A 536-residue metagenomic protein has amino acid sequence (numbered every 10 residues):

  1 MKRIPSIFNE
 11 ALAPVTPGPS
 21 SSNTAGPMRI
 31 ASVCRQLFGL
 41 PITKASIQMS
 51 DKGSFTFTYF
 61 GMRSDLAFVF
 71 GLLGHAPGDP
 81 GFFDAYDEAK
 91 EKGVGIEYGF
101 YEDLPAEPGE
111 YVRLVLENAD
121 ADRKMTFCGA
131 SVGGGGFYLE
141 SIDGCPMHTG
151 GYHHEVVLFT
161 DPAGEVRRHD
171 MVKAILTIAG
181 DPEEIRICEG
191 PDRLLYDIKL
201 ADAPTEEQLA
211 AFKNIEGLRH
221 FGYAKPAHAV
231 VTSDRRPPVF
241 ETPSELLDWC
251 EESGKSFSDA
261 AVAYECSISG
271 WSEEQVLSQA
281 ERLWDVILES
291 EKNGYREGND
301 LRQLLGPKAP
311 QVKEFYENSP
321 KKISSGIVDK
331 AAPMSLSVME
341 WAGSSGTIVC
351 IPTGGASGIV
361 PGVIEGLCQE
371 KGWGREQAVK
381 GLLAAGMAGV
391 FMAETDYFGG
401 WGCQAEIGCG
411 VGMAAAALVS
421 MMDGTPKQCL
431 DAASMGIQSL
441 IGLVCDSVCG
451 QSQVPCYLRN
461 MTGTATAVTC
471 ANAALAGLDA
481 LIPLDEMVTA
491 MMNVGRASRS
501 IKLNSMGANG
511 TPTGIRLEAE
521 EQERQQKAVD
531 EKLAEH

Functional and structural regions predicted by a protein language model:
L12-V33, S345-V363, C403-G410: Conserved phosphate/anionic-ligand binding catalytic regions in large, soluble enzymes, centered on
S22-F38, A163-R167, P361-W373, L418-D423: Alpha-helical support elements that line or immediately flank enzyme active sites and cofactor-binding pockets
L66-F83: A glycine-rich helix N-cap at a beta->alpha junction
D84-P105, V411, S420-H536: Functionally critical mobile loop/hinge segments
G95-F100, P108, V112-V115, A121-T126 (+3 more regions): Extended amphipathic alpha-helical scaffolds
T126, P146-A163, Y196: Short glycine-/aliphatic-rich beta-strand segments at the starts of folded cytosolic domains
G133-G135, L158-E183, Q208: Short amphipathic alpha-helix segments
V360-S447, N460: Phosphate/pyrophosphate-binding betaalpha-module
